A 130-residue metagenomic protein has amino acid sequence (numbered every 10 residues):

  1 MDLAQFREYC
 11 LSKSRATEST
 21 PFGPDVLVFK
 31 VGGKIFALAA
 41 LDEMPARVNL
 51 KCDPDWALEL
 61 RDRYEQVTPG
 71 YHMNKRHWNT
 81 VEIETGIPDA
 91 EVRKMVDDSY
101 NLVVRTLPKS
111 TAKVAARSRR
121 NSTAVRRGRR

Functional and structural regions predicted by a protein language model:
M1-R130: Charge-dense, helix-prone N-terminal extensions
